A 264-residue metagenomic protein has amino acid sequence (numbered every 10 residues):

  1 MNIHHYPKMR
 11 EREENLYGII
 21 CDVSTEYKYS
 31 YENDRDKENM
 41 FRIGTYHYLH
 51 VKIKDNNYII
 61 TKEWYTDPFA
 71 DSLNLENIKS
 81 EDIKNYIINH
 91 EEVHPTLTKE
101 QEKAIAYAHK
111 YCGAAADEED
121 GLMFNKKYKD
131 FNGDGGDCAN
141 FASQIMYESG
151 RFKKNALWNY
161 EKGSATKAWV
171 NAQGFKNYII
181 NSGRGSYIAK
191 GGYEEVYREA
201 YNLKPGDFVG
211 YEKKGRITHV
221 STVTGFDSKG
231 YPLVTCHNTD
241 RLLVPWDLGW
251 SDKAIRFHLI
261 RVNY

Functional and structural regions predicted by a protein language model:
M1-N33: Surface-exposed, charged secondary-structure patches
I3-E11, T45-K52, S221: Hydrophobic/aromatic beta-strand elements that line small-molecule binding cavities or substrate pockets in beta-rich
K8-I19, V51-N57, S228-K229: A short, structured loop/turn motif at beta-sheet edges
C21-T25, W64, G215, N238: A mature extracytoplasmic/lumenal domain signature
E38-V93, P232: Short beta-strand edge/turn micro-motifs at domain boundaries
Y86-W169: N-terminal capping segments
G163-V234: ...with weaker cross-activation on analogous glycine-rich loops/strands in unrelated enzymes
L233-T239, W246-Y264: Low-complexity, Gly/Ser/Thr/Pro-rich intrinsically disordered linker/tail segments
